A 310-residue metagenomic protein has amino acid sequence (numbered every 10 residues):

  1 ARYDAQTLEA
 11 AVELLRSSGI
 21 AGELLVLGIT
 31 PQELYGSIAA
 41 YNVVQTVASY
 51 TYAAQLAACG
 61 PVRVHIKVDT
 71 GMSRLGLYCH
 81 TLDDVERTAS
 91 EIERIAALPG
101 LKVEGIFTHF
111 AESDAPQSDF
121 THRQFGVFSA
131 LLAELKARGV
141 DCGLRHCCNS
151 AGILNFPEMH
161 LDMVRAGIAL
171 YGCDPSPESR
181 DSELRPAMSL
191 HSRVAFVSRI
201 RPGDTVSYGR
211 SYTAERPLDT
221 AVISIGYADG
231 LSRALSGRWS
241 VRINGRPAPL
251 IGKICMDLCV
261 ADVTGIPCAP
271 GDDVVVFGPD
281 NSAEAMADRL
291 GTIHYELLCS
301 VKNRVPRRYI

Functional and structural regions predicted by a protein language model:
A1, A58-R63, T70-R193, I200-R201: Active-site loop/helix belt of alpha/beta enzymes
A1-V43, V47-L56, N155: N-terminal active-site wall of soluble small-molecule enzyme domains
L14-S18, S176-L184, H294: C-terminal helical cap(s) of enzyme catalytic domains, especially alpha/beta-barrels
L15, S49, I66, I106 (+5 more regions): Conserved, mostly hydrophobic/aromatic
G19, C59, A137-G139, F156-P157 (+7 more regions): Solvent-exposed alpha-helices and their adjacent loops that cap or buttress functional pockets in soluble metabolic
V26, V103, V194, L250-I251: A structural signal for short, hydrophobic beta-strand segments that form beta-sheets in beta-rich/all-beta domains
I29, A48-Y50, V68-T70, H109-F110 (+8 more regions): Fold-independent oxyanion-binding glycine-rich loops and adjacent beta-strand/coil segments at enzyme active sites
R199-I310: C-terminal accessory subdomain/extension
